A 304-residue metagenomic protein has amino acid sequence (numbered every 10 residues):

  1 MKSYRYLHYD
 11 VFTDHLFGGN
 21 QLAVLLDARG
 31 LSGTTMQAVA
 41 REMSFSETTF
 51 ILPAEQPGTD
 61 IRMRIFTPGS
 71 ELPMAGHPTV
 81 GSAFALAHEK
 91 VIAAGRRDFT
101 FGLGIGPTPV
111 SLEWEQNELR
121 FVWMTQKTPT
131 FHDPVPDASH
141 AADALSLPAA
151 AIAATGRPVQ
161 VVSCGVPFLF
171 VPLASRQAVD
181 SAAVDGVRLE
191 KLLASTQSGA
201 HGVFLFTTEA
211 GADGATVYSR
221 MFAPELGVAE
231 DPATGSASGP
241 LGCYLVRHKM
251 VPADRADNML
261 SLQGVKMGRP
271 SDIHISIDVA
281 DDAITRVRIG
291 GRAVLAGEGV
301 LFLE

Functional and structural regions predicted by a protein language model:
M1-M74, V80-E304: Active-site proximal loop and beta-alpha junction motif in alpha/beta enzyme cores
